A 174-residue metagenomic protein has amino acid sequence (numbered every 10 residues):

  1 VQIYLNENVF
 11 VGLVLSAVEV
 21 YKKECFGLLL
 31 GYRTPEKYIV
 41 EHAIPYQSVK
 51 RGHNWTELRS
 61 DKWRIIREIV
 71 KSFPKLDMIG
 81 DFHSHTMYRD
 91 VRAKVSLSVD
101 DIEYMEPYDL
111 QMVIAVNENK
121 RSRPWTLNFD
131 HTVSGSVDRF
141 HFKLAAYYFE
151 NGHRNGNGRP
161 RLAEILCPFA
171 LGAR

Functional and structural regions predicted by a protein language model:
V1-G80, S84-R174: MPN/JAMM (Mov34/JAB) isopeptidase/deubiquitinase module and associated MPN-bearing subunits/adaptors in ubiquitin
